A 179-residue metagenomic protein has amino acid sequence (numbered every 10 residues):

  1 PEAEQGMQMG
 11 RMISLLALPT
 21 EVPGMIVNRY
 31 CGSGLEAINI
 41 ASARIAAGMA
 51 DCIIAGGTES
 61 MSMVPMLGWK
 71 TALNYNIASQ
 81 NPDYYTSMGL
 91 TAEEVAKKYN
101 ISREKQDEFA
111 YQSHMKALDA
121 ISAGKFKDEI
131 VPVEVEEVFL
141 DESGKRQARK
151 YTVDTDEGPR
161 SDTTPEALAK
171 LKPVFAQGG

Functional and structural regions predicted by a protein language model:
P1, E59-S60, V138: Short glycine-rich anion-binding loops that position phosphate/pyrophosphate groups of nucleotides and phosphorylated
P1-D51, W69, P82-L90, S161-G179: Conserved catalytic cysteine-centered active-site region of acyl-thioester-dependent Claisen-condensing enzymes
G6-M7, M63-W69, G144-R146: Short acidic, glycine/serine/threonine-rich loops at helix termini
T20-P23, A43, S60, I77-N81 (+6 more regions): Preference for short coil/turn "hinge" residues that link or interrupt alpha-helices
R29-T58, A96-K125: Active-site-proximal alpha-helical scaffold in enzymes
L35, T58, A92, V153-D156: Intrinsic disorder/low-complexity signal
A46-Y99: Flexible glycine-/small-residue-enriched beta->alpha junction loops that bind anionic phosphate/pyrophosphate groups
K105-G179: N-terminal extracellular/periplasmic Venus flytrap/periplasmic-binding protein-like
